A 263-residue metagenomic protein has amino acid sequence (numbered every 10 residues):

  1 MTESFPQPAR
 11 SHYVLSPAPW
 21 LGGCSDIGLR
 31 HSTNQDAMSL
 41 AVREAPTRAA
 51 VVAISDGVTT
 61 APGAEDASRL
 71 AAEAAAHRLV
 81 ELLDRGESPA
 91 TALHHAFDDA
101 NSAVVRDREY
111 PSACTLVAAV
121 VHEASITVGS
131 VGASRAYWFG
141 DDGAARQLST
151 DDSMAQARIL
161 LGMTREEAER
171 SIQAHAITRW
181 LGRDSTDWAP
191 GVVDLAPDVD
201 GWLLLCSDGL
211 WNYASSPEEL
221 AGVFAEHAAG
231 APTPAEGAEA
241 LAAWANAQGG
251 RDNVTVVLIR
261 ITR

Functional and structural regions predicted by a protein language model:
M1-R263: PP2C/PPM-type serine/threonine phosphatase catalytic domain
